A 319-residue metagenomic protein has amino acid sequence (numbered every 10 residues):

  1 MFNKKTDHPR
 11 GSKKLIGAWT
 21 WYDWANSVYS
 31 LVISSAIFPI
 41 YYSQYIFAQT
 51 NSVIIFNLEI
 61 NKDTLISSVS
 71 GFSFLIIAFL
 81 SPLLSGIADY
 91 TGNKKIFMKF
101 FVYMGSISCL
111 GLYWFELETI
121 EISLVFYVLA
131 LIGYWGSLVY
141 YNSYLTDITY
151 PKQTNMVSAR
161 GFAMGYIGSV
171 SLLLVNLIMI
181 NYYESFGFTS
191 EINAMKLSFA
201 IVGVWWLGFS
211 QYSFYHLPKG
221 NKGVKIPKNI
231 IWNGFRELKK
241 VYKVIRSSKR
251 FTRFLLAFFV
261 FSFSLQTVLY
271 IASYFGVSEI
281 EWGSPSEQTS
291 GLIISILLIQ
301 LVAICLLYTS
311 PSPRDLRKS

Functional and structural regions predicted by a protein language model:
K4-S12, G220-F254: Juxtamembrane intracellular "pre-TM" segments in multi-pass secondary transporters
K13-Y45, F251-T267: Pair of pore-lining "gating" transmembrane helices in MFS-fold secondary transporters
A36-I60, Y270-Q288: Short amphipathic helix-loop junctions that connect adjacent transmembrane helices in Major Facilitator Superfamily/SLC
Y103-L117: C-terminal ends and interior cores of transmembrane alpha-helices in multi-pass membrane transporters/permeases
E121-G136: Hydrophobic core of transmembrane alpha-helices in multi-pass small-molecule transporters, especially MFS/SLC-type
A159-N176: Glycine-rich segments within core transmembrane alpha-helices of 12-TM secondary carriers
L292-L307: Transmembrane alpha-helices of Major Facilitator/SLC transporters
Y308-P313: Conserved small/polar residues in nucleotide/adenosyl-binding loops
